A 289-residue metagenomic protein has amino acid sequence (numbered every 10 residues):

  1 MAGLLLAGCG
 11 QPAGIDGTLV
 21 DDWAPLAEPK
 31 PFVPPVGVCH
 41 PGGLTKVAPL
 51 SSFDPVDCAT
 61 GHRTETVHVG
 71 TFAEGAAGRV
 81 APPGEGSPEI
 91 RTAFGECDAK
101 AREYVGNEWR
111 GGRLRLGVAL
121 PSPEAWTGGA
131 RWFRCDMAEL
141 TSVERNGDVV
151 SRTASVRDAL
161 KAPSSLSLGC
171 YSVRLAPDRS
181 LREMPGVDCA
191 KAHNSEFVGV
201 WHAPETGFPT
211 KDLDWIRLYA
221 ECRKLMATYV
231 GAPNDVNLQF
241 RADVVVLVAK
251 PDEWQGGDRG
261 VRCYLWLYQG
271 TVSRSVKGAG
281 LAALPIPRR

Functional and structural regions predicted by a protein language model:
M1-A2: Sec-dependent N-terminal signal peptides
L5-G8: C-terminal motif of bacterial Sec signal peptides marking the signal peptidase cleavage site
G10-R289: Primary mode marks residue(s) on the alpha4-beta5-alpha5 output face of response regulator receiver
